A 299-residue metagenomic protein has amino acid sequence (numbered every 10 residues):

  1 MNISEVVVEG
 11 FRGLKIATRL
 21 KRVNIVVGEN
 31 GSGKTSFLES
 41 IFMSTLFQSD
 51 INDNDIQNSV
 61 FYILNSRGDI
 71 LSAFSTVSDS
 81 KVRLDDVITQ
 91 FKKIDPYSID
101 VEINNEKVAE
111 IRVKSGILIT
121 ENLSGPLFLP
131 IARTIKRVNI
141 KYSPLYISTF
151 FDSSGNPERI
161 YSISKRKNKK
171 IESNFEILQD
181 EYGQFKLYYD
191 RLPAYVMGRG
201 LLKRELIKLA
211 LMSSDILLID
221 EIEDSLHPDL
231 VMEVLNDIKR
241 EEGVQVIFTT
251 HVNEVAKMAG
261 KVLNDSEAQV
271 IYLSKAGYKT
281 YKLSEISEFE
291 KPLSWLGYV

Functional and structural regions predicted by a protein language model:
M1-F47: Pre-Walker A-like glycine/lysine-rich segment at the N-terminus of P-loop NTPase domains
N2, F74, M232-V299: C-terminal lobe/lid and adjacent interdomain/linker elements of RecA-like ASCE P-loop ATPase modules
S4-V7, S44-I216, P228, Q269 (+2 more regions): Phosphate-coordinating catalytic segments in nucleotide- and nucleic-acid-processing enzymes
A17, D224-P228: Conserved D-loop-proximal element of ABC-family nucleotide-binding domains
L20, V231-M232: Conserved strand-to-helix beginnings and helix N-cap segments that scaffold or border functional pockets
L20-K21, M212-S213, E241-G243: Short loop/turn elements that form and flank the Walker-type P-loop nucleotide-binding site in RecA-like NTPase cores
I216-L218, I247: Structural motif
D220-I222: Walker B catalytic acidic pair
